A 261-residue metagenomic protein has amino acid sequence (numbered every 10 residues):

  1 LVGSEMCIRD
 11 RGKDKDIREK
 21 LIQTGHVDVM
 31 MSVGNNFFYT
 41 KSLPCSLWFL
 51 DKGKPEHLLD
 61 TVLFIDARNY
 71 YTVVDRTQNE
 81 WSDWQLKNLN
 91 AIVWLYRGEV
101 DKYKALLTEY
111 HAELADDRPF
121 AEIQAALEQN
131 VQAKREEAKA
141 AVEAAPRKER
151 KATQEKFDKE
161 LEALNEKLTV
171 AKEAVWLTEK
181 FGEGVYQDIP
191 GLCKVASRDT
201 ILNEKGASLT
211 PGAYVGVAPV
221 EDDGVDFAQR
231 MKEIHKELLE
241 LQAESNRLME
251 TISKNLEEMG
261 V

Functional and structural regions predicted by a protein language model:
S4-E5, R9-E257: A conserved structural/catalytic subdomain of Rossmann-like adenosyl-cofactor enzymes
M259-V261: Long, low-complexity or tandemly repetitive, helically biased scaffold regions used for multimeric assembly/adhesion
